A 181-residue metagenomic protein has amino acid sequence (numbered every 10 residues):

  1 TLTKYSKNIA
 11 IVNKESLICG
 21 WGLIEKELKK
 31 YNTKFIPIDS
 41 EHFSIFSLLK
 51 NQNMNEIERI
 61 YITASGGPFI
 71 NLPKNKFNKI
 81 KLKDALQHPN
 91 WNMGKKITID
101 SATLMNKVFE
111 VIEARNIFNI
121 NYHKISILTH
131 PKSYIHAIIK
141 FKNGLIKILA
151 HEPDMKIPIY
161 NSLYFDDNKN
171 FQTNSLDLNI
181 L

Functional and structural regions predicted by a protein language model:
T1-L181: Catalytic, metal-anchored helix/loop core of enzyme active sites in primary metabolism
